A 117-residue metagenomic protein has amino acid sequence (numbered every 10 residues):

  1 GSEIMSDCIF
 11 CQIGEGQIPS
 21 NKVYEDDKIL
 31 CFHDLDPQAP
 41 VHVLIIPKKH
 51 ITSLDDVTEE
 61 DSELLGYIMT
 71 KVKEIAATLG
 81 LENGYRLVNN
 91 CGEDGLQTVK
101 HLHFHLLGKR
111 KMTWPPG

Functional and structural regions predicted by a protein language model:
G1-G117: HIT superfamily nucleotide-processing domains
